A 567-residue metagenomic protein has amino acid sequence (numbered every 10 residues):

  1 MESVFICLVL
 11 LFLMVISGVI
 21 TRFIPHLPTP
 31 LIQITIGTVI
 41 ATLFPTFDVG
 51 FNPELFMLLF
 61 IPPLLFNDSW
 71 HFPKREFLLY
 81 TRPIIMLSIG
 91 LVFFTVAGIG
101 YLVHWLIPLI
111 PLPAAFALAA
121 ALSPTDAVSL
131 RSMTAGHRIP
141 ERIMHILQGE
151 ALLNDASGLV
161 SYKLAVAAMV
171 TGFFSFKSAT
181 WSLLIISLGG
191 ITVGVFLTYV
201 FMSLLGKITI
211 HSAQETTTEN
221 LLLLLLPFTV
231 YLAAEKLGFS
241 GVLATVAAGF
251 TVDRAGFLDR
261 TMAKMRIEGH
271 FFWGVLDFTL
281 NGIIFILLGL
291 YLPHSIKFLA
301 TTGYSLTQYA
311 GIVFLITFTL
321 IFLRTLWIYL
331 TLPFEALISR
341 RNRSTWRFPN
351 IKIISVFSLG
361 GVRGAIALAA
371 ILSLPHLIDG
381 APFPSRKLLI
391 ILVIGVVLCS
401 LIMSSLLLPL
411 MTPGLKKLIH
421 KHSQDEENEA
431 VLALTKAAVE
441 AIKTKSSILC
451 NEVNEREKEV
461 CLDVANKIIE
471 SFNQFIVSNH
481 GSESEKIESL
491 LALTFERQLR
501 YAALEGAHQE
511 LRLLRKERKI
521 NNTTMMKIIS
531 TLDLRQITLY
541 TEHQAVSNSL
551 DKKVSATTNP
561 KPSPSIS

Functional and structural regions predicted by a protein language model:
M1-D425, T444, A492, R515-K519 (+4 more regions): Transmembrane helical cores of multi-pass secondary ion antiporters/exchangers
H420-S567: Cytosolic C-terminal regulatory domains/tails of membrane transporters and channels
